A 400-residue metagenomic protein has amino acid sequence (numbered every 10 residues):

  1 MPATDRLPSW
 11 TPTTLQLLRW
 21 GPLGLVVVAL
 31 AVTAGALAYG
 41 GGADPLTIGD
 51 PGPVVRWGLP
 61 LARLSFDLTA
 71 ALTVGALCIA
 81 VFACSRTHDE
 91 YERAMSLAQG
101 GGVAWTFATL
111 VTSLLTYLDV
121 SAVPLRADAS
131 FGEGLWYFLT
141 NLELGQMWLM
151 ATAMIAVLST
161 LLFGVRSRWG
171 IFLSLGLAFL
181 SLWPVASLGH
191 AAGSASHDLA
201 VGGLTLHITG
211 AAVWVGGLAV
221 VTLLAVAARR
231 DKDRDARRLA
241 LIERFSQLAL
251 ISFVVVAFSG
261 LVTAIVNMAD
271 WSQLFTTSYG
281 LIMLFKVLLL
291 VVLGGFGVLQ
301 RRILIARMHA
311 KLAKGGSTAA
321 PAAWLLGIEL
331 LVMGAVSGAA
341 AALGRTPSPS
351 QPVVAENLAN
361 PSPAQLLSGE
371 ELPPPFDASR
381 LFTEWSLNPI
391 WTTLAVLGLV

Functional and structural regions predicted by a protein language model:
M1-V400: Polytopic transmembrane helical bundles with strong interfacial aromatic enrichment
